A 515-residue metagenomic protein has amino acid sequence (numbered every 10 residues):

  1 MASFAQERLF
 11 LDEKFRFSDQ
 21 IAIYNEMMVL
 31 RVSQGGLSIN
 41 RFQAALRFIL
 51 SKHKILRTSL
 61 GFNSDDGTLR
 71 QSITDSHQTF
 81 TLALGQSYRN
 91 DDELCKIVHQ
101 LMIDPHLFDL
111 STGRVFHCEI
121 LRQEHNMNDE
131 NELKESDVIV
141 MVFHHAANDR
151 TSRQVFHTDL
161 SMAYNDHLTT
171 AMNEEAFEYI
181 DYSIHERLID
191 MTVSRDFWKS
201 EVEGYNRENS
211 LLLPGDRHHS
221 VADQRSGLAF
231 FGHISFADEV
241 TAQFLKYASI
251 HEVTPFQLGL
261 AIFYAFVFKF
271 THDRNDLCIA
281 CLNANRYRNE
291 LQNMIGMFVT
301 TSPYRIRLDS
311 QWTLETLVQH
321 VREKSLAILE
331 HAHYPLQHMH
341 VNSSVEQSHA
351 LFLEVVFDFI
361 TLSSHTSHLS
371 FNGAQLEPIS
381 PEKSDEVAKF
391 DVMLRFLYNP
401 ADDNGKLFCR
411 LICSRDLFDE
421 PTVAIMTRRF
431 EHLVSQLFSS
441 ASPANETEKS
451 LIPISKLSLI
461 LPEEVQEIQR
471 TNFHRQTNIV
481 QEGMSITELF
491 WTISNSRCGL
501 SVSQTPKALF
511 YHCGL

Functional and structural regions predicted by a protein language model:
M1-D19, Q43-D92, T112-F116, T158 (+7 more regions): Short amphipathic alpha-helices and their capping loops
M1-R8, R187, K199, G215-D216 (+6 more regions): Flexible, non-catalytic linker and terminal segments flanking ANL/adenylate-forming cores
F15-E26, Q43, K54-I55, M102 (+10 more regions): His-Asp-centered acyl/peptidyl-transfer active-site segments
D19-N25, T74-S76, E132-L133, V140 (+5 more regions): Short, flexible turn/loop "capping" segments at secondary-structure junctions
Q34-S51, L69-G113, T192-R195, S200 (+6 more regions): A short, small/polar-residue-rich loop/turn motif at beta-strand boundaries within alpha/beta enzyme cores
G61-N63, L121-Q123, R395-D402: Short beta-strand micro-motifs enriched in acidic
Q123-E178, E420-S439: Active-site-proximal acidic secondary-structure segment that organizes catalysis
T241-K246, S496, C513-L515: ANL superfamily AMP-binding
